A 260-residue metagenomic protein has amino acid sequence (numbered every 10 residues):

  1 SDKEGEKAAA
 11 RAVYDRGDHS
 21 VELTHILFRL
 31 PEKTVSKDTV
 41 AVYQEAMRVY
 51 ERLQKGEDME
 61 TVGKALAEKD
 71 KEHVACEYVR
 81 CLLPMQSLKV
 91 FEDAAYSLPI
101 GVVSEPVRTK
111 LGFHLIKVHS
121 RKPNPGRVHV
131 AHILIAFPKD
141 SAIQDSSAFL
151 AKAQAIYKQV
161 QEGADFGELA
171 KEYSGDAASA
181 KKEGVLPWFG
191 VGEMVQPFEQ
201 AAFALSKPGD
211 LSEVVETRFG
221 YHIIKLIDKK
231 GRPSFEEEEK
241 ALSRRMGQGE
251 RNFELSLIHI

Functional and structural regions predicted by a protein language model:
S1-H259: Peptidyl-prolyl cis-trans isomerase
